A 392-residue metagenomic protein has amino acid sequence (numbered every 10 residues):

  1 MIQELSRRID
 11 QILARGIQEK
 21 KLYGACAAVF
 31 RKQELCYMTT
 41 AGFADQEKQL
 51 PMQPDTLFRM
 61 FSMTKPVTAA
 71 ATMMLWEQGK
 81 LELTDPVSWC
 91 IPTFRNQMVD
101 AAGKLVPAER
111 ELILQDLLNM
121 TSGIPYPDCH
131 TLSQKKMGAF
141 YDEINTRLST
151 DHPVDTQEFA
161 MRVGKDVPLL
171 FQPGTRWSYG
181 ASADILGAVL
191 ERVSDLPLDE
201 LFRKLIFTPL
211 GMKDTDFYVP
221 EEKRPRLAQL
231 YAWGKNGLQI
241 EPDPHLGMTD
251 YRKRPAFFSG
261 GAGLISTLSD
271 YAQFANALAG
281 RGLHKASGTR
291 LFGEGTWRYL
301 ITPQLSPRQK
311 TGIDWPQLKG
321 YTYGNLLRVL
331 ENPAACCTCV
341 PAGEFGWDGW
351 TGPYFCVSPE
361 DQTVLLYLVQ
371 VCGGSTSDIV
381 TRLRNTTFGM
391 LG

Functional and structural regions predicted by a protein language model:
I2-M60, K80, N96-K104, T249 (+3 more regions): Short, conserved catalytic-motif segment at the N-terminal edge
D10-L13, Q33, R59-V87, A183-E191 (+2 more regions): Active-site SXXK
Y23-A25, T351-Y354: Short loop/turn microsegments at loop-to-beta-strand junctions
T39, F355-C356, Q362-V371: Short, well-ordered beta-strand elements
G42-A44, H245, V371: A generic structural motif
S88-R95: Acidic helix-start/capping segments at beta-turn-to-alpha-helix junctions
M98-C339: Short, surface-exposed loop or secondary-structure junction motifs that flank catalytic or metal-binding residues
C339-F345: Short, hydrophobic/aromatic-rich segments at coil-to-beta transitions
